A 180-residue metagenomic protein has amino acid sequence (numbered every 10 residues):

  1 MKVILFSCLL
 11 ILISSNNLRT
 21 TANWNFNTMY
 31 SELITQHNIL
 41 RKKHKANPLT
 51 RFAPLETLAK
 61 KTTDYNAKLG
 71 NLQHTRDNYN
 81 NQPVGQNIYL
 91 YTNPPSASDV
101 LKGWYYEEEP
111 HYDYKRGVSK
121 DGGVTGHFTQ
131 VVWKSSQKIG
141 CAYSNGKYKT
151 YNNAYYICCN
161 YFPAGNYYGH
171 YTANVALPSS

Functional and structural regions predicted by a protein language model:
K2-N17: Cleavable N-terminal signal peptides of Sec/SRP-targeted secreted and luminal proteins
I11, T21-L33, G117: Short, compositionally biased strand/turn segments that nucleate or flank brief secondary-structure elements
N16, T21-N23, Q86: Boundary of Sec targeting at the N-terminus
N25-P83: Short, well-ordered surface patches within globular domains
V84-G85, V124: Flexible glycine/proline-enriched surface loops and loop-helix/loop-strand junctions
G85-T92: Well-structured core secondary-structure elements of compact alpha/beta domains
P94-S180: Disulfide-stabilized extracellular recognition modules
